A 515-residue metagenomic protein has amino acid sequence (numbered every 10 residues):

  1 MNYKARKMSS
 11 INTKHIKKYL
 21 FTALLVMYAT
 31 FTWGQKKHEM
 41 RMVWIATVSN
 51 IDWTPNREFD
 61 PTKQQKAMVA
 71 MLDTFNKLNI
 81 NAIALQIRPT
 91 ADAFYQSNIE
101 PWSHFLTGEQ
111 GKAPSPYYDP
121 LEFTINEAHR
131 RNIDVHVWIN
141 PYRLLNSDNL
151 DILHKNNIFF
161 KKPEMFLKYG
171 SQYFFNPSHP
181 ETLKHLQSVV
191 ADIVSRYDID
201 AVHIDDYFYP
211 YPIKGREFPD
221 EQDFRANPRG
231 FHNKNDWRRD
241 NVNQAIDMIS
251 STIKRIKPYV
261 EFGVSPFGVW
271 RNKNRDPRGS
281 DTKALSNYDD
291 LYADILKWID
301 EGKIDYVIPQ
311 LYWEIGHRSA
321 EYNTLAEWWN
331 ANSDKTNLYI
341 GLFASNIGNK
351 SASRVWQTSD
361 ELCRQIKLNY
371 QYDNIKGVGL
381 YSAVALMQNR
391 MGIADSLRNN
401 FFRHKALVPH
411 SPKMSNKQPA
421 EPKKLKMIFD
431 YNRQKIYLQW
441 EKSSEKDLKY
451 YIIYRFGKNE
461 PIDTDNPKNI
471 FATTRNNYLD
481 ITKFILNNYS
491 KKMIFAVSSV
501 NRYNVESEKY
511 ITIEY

Functional and structural regions predicted by a protein language model:
A46-Q65, Y142-D192, R196, D289-A293: Active-site-adjacent "subsite" loops/lids of carbohydrate-active enzymes
K66-D92: Catalytic domains of carbohydrate-active enzymes, especially glycoside hydrolases
A93-G108, R143-Y169, D206-R229, K273-L285: Aromatic- and acidic-residue-enriched segments that line the glycan-binding/catalytic groove of carbohydrate-active
H185-V189, S195-R196, A201-I204, F208-D281 (+3 more regions): Active-site neighborhood of glycoside hydrolase catalytic domains
Y292-L296, D300-H317, T336-K413: Substrate-binding cleft of secreted/luminal carbohydrate-active enzymes
F401-K446, V505-Y515: Pro/Thr/Ser/Gly-rich low-complexity, intrinsically disordered linker/stalk tracts
S443-D465, K492: Solvent-exposed loop/turn segments flanking beta-strands in beta-repeat/beta-sandwich domains
F484-E506: Beta-strand-rich modules
